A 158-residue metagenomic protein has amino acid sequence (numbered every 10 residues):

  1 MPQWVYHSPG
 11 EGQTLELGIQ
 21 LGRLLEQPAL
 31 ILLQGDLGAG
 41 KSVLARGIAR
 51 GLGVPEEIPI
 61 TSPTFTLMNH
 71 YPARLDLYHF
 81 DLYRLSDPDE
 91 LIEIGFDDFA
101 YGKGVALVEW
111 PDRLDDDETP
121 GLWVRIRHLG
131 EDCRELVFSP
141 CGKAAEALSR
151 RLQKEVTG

Functional and structural regions predicted by a protein language model:
M1-G18: N-terminal pre-Walker A segment at the start of P-loop NTPase domains
P2-W4, D89-G158: Short phosphate-coordinating micro-motif centered on Lys-Gly-acidic
L17, L21-P28: Phosphate-binding P-loop
L30-L32: Short hydrophobic/aromatic beta-strand immediately N-terminal to the Walker A/P-loop
Q34-D36: P-loop (Walker A) phosphate-binding loop of NTP-binding proteins
K41: Conserved lysine of the Walker
P55-N69: Short beta-strand-centered segment that lines the nucleotide-binding/catalytic pocket of NTP-utilizing
